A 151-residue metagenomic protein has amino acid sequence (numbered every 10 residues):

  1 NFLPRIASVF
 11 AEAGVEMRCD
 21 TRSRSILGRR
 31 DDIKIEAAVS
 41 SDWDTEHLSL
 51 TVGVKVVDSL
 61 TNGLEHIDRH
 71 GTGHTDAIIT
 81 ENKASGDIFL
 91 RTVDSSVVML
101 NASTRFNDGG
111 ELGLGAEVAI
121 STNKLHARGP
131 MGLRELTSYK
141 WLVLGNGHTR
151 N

Functional and structural regions predicted by a protein language model:
N1-S103: NAD(P)-dependent aldehyde/semialdehyde dehydrogenase
E81-N151: C-terminal segments
